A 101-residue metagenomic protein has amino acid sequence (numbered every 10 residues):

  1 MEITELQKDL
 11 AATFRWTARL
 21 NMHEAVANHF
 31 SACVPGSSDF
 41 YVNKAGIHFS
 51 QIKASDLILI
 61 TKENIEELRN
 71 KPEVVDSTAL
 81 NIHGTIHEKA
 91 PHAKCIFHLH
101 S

Functional and structural regions predicted by a protein language model:
T4-F97: An anion-binding catalytic pocket shared by soluble metabolic enzymes
